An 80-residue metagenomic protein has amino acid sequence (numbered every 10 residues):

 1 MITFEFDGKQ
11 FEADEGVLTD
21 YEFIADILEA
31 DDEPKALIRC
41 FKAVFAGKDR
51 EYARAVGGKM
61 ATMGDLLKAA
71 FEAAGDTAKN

Functional and structural regions predicted by a protein language model:
M1-D7: Short acidic-hydrophobic surface loop/beta-edge motif
D7-Q10, D14-N80: Short, surface-exposed, charged amphipathic helix/loop patches that serve as local interaction elements
